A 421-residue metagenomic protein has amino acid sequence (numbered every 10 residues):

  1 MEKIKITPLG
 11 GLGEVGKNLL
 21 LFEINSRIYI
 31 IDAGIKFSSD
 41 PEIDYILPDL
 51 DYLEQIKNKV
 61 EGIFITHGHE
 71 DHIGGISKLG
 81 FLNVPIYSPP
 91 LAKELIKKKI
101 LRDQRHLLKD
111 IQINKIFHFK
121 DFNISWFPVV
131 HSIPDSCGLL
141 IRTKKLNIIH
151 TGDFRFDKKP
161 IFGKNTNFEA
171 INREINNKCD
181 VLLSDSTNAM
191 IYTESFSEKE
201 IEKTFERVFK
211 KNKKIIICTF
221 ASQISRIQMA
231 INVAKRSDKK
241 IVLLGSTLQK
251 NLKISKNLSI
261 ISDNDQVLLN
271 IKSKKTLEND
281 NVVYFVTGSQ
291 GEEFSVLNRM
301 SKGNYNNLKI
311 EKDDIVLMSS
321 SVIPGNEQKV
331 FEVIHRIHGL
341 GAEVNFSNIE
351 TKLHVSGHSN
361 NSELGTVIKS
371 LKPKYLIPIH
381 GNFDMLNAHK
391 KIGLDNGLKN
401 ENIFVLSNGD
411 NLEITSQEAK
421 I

Functional and structural regions predicted by a protein language model:
M1-F64, H69-T276, L297-N306, Q328-V330: His/Asp/Glu-rich metal-coordinating catalytic cores of metallo-dependent phosphodiesterases/hydrolases acting on
M190-S319, I323-P324, K329-I349, L353 (+2 more regions): Hard-cation-handling environments
